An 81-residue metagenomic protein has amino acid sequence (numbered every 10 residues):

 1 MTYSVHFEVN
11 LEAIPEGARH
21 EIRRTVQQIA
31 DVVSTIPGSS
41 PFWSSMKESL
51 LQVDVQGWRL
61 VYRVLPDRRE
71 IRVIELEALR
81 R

Functional and structural regions predicted by a protein language model:
M1-V5, E16-H20, R24, L50-R81: Enriched for short, Lys/Arg-rich terminal
L11, P15, V26, A30: Short amphipathic alpha-helical/adjacent loop interface patches that line ligand and macromolecule-binding sites
Q28-D54: A short, surface-exposed loop/turn module that caps and links secondary-structure elements
